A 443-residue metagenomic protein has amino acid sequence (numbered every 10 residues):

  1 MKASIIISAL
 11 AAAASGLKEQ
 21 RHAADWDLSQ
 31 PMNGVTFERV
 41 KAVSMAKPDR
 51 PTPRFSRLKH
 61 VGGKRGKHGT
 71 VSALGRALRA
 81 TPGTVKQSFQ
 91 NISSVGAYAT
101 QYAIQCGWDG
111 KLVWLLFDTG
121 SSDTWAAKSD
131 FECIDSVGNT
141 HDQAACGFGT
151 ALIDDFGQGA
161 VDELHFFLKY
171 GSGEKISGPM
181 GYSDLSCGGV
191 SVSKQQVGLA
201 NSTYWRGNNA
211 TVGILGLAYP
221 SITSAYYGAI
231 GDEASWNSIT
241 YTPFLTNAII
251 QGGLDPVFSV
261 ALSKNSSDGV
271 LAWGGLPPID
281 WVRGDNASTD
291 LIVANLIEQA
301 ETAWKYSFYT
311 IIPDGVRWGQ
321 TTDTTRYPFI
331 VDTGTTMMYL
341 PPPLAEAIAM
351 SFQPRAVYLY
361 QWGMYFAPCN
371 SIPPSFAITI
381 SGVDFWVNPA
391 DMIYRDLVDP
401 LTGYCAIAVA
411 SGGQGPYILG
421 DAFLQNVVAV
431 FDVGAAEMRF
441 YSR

Functional and structural regions predicted by a protein language model:
K2-W114, D142-F148, G157-A160, E174 (+2 more regions): Disordered propeptide/prodomain
L17-P48, L58, S202-T203, S375-R443: Aspartic protease catalytic domain
K86-S88, G96-A210, P373, A377 (+1 more regions): Signature of the N-terminal lobe/flap region of pepsin-like aspartyl proteases
G96-K111, S307-R326, S411: A short acidic-Thr-Gly-centered motif at the start of a beta-strand
C106-W108, W114-D118, T124-A126, I214-L215 (+4 more regions): Short hydrophobic beta-strand that contains or immediately precedes a catalytic carboxylate
G120, G275-I279, D285, V316 (+2 more regions): Extracytoplasmic, non-cytosolic globular domains
F131-E163, E233-A234, A287-A294, E346-W362: Cytochrome P450 catalytic domain signature, combining two hallmark sequence patches
C187-T302, P400-R443: Aspartic protease core domain of the pepsin/retropepsin superfamily
